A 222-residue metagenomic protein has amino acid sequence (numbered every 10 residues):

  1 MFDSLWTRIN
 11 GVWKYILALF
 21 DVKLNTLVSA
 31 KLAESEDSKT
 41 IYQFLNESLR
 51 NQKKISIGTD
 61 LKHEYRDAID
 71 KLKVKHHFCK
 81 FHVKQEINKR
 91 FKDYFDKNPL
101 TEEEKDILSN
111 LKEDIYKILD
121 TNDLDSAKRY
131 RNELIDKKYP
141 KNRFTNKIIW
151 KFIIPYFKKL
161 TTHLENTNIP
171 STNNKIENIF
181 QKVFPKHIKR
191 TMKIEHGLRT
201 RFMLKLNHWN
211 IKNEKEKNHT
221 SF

Functional and structural regions predicted by a protein language model:
M1-G58, H63, K175: RNase H-like nuclease fold core
L49-T59, H63-I194, N207-N218: Extended amphipathic alpha-helical interaction segments
K193-L198, F222: Non-catalytic terminal/accessory segments
T200-H208: Amphipathic alpha-helical interaction/assembly segments
